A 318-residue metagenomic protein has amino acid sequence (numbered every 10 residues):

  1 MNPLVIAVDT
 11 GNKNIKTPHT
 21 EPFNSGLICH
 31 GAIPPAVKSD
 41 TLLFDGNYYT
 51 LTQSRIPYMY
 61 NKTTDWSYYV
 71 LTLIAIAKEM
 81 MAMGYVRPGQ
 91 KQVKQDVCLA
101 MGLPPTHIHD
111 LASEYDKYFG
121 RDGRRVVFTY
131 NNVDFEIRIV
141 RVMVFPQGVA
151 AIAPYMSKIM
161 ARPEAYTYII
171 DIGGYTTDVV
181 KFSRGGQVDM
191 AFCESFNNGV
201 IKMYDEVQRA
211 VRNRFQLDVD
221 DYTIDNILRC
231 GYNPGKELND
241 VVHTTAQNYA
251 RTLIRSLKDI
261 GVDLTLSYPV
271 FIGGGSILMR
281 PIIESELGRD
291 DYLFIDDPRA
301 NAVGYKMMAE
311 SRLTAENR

Functional and structural regions predicted by a protein language model:
M1-T167, G186-K202, Y222-F271, S276-R318: Nucleotide/phosphate-binding catalytic cleft detector across ATP-hydrolyzing and phosphate-transferring enzymes
I170: Phosphate-handling catalytic cores of nucleic-acid transaction enzymes
D178-K181: Short, acidic (Asp/Glu-rich) active-site segment that either coordinates a divalent metal cofactor
V211-F215: Acidic, metal/cofactor-coordinating or nucleic-acid-engaging core segments within structured domains
D218-D220: Plant-skewed but cross-kingdom recognition/interaction modules and surfaces
